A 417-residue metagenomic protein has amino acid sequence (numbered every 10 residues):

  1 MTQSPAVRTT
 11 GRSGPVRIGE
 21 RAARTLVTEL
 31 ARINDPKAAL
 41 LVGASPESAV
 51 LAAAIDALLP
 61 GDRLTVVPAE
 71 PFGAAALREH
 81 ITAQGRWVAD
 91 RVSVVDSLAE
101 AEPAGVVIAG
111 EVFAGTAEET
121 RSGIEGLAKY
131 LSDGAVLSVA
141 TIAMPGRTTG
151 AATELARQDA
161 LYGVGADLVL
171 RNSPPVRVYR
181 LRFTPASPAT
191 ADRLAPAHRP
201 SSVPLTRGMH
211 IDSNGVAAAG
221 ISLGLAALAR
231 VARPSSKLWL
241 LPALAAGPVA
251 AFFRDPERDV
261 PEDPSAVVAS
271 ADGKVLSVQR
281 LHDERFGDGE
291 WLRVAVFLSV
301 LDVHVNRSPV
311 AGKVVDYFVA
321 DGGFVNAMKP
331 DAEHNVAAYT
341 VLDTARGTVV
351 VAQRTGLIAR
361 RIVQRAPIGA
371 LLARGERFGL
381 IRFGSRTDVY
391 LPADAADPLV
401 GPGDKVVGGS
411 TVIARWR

Functional and structural regions predicted by a protein language model:
T2-L40: Class I SAM-dependent methyltransferase Rossmann-like catalytic core, especially the SAM/SAH-binding loop
P46-G61: Conserved SAM-binding loop of SAM-dependent methyltransferases across substrates and taxa, primarily the Class I
G73-E102: S-adenosyl-L-methionine
G105-G110: A conserved beta-strand element that flanks and buttresses the S-adenosyl-L-methionine
A114-L127: A short, conserved alpha-helix within the catalytic core of class I
Y130-P145: Conserved beta-strand signature within the Rossmann-like core of class I S-adenosyl-L-methionine
R147-A195: Class I S-adenosyl-L-methionine
L181, P196-R417: Contiguous, well-folded functional domains in the mature portion of proteins
